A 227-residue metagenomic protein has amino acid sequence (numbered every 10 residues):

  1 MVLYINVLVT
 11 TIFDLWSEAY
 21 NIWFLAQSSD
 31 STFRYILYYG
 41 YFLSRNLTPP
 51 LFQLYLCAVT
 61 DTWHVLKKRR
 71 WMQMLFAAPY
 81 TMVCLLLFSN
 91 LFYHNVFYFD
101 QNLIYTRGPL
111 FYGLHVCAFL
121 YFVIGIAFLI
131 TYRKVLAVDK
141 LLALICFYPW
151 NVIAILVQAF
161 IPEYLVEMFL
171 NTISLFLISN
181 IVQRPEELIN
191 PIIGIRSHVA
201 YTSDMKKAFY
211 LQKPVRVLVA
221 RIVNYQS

Functional and structural regions predicted by a protein language model:
M1-L54, F76-L91, L144-A159: Hydrophobic alpha-helical transmembrane segments of multi-pass membrane proteins
M1-Y4, S28, C57-M72, L129-L141: Membrane-interface helix-boundary motifs at transmembrane edges
T32-I36, A78-P79, D100-P109, I124-V138: Short juxtamembrane and helix-loop transition motifs at transmembrane-helix boundaries in membrane proteins
Y35-L47, T106-F119, M168-T172: Alpha-helical transmembrane segments of polytopic membrane proteins
L51-Y55, H115-L136: Alpha-helical transmembrane segments in multipass membrane proteins, preferentially the mid-helix core
V83-I124, Y164: Extracellular-loop-to-transmembrane junctions of the mid-late helices
A127-L188: Interfacial "cap-and-anchor" motif at the non-cytosolic start of specific transmembrane alpha-helices
V199-S227: Catalytic-site or vestigial catalytic-site microsegments of nucleotide-handling domains
